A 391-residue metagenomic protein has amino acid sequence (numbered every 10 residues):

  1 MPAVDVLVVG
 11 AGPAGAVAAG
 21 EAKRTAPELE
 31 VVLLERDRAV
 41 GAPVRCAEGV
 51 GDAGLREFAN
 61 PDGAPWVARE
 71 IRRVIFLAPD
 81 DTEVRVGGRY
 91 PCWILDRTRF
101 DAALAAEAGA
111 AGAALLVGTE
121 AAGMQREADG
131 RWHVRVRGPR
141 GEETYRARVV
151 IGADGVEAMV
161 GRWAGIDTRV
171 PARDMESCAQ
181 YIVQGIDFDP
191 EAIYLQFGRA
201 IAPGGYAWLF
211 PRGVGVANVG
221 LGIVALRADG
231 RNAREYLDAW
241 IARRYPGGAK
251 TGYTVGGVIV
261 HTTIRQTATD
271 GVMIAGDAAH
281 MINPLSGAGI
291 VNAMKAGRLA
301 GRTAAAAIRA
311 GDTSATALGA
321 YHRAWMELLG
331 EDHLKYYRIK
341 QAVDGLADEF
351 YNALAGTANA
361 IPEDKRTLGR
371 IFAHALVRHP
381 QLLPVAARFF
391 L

Functional and structural regions predicted by a protein language model:
M1-A14, V32: Beta1/beta-strand and adjacent pyrophosphate-binding region of the FAD-binding site in flavoprotein oxidoreductases
A11, E21-T25, E107-G248, H280: Predominantly flavin-linked oxidoreductase catalytic cores and closely associated redox partners
A14, A39, E157: Conserved Rossmann-like nucleotide-cofactor binding loop
G20-R45: Glycine-rich FAD pyrophosphate-binding loop
R36-I75: N-terminal FAD cofactor-binding segment of flavoenzymes
V44-E48, P91-I94, Y206, A279-V291: Glycine-rich phosphate/pyrophosphate-binding beta-alpha loops
G123, A225-T303, R309, A315: FAD/FMN-dependent oxidoreductases across multiple families
A305-L391: C-terminal helical "tail/cap" subdomain of flavin- and related membrane-associated enzymes
